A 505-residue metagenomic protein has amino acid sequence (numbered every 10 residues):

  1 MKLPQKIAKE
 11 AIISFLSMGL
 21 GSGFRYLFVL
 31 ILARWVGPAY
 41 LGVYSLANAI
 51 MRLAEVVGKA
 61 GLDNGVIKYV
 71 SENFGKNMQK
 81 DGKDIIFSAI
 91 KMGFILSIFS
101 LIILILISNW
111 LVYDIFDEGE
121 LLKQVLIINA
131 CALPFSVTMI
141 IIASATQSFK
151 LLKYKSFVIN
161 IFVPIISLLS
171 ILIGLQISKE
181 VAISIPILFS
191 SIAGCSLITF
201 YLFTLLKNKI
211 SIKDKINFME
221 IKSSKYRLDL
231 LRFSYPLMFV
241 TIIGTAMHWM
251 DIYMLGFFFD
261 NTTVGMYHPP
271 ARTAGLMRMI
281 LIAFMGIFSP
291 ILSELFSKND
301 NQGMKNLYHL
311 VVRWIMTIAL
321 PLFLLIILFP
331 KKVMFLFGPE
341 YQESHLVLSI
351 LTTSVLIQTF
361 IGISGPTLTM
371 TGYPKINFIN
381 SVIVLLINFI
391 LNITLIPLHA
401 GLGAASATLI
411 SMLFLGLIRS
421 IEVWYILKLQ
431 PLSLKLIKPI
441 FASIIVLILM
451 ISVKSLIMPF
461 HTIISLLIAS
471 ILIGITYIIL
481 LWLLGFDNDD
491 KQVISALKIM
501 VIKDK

Functional and structural regions predicted by a protein language model:
M1-I7, V181, T199-H248, I291-Q302 (+2 more regions): Interhelical loop/hinge segments that connect adjacent transmembrane helices in multipass membrane
M1-Y26, K80-S88, L122, F203 (+2 more regions): N-terminal membrane topogenesis motif
K6-K68, S97-S108, A132, S167 (+1 more regions): Signature of the first transmembrane helix
L30-I31, G42-K59, S88-K91, P236 (+5 more regions): Alpha-helical transmembrane segments of polytopic membrane transporters and translocases
S71-M92, M266-S381: Specific pore-lining/lateral-gate transmembrane helices of multi-pass inner-membrane transport and insertion machines
I127, F157-I210, V382-N388, G401-E422 (+2 more regions): Hydrophobic alpha-helical transmembrane segments
F135-I161, V181, T352-I383, Y425: Membrane-interface junctions at transmembrane-helix termini in multi-pass inner-membrane proteins
S211-D214, I451-K505: Membrane-proximal transmembrane or re-entrant/amphipathic helices at the cytosolic face
